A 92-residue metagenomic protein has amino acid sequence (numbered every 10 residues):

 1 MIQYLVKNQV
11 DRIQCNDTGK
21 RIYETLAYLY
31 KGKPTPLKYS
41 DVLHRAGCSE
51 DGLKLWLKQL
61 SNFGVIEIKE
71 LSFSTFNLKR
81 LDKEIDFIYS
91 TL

Functional and structural regions predicted by a protein language model:
M1-S40, T75: Short recognition helix of helix-turn-helix/winged-helix DNA-binding domains
L29-E84: Winged helix-turn-helix DNA-binding recognition segment
D82-L92: Short, amphipathic alpha-helical interaction segments positioned at domain boundaries
